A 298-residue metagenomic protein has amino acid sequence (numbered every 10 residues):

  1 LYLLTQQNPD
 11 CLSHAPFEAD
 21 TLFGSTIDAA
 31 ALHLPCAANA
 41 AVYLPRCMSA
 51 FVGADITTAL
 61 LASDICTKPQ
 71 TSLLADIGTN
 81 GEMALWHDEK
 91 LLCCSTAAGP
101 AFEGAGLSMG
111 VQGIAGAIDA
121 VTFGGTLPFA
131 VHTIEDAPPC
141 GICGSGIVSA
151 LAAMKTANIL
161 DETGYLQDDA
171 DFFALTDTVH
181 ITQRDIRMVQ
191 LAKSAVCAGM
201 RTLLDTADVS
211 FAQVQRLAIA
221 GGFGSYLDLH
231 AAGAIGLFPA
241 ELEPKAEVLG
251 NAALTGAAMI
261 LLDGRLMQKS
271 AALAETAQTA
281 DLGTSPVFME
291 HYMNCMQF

Functional and structural regions predicted by a protein language model:
L1-L73, H180-R184, M188, T284-F298: Nucleotide/phosphate-binding catalytic cleft detector across ATP-hydrolyzing and phosphate-transferring enzymes
P9-T26, T58-L61, C66-G141, S145 (+1 more regions): Glycine-rich phosphate-binding loop of actin/hexokinase-like ATP-binding domains
L32-L34, F51-A62, S194, K245-G283: Glycine-rich phosphate-binding/hydrolytic loop that grips phosphoryl groups
I56-A59, Q190-A212: Phosphate/ATP-binding catalytic cores across multiple sugar-kinase/actin-like superfamilies, primarily ASKHA
I65-K68, E89, F123-T126, D136 (+3 more regions): Generic secondary-structure signature for well-ordered alpha-helical cores
T79, Q167-F172, Q213-F223, L273-T284: A glycine-rich phosphate-binding loop feature that marks nucleotide/adenosyl-phosphate handling sites
H87-E89, L107, V209-A274: Catalytic phosphate/nucleotide-handling subdomain of diverse soluble enzymes
V148-A192: Gly/charged contiguous loops adjacent to phosphate- or pyrophosphate-bearing nucleotide/cofactor binding elements
